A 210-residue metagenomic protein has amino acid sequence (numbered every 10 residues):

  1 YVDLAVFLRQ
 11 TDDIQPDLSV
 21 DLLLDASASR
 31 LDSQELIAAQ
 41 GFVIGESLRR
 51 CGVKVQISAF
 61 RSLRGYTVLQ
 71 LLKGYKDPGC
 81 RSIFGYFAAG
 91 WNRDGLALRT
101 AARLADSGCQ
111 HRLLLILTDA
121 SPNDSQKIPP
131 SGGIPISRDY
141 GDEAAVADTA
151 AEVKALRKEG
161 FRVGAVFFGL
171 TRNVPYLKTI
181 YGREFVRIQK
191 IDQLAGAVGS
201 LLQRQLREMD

Functional and structural regions predicted by a protein language model:
Y1-D210: Acidic, glycine-rich A-domain
